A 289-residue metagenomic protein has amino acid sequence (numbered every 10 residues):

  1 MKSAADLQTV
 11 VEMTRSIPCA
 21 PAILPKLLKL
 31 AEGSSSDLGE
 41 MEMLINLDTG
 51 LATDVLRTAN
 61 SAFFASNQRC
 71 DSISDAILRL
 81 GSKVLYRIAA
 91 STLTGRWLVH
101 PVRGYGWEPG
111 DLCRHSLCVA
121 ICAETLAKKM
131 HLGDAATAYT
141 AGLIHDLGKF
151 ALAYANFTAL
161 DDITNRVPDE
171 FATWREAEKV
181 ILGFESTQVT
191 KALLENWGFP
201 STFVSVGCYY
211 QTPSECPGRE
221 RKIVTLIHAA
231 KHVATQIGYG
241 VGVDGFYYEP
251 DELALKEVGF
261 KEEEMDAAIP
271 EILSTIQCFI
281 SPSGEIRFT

Functional and structural regions predicted by a protein language model:
M1-T9, E252-T289: Terminal helices and disordered tails flanking the catalytic cores of nucleotide-processing hydrolases
M1-Y248, F288-T289: Conserved alpha-helical "signature site" that marks functionally important helical segments or helix/loop junctions
